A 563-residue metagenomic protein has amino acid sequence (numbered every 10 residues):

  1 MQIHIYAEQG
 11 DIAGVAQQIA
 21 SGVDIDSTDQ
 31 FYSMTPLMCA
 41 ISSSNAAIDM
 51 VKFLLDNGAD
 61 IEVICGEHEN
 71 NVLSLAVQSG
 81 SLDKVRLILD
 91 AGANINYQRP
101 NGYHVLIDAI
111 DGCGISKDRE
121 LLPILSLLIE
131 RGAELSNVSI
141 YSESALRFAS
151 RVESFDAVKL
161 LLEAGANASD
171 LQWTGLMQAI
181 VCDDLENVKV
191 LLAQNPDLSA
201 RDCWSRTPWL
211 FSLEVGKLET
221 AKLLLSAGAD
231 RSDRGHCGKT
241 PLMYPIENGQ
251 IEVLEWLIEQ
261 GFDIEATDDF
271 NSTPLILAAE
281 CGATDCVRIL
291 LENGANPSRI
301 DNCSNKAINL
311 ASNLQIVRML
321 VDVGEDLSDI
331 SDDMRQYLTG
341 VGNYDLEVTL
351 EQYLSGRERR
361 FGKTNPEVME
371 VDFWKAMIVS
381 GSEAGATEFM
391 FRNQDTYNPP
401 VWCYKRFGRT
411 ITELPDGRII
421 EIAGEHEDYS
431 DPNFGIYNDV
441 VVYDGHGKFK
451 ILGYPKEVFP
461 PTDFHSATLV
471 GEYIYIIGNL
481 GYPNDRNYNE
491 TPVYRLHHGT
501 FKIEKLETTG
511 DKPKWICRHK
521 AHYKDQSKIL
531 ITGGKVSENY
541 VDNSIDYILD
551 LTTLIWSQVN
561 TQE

Functional and structural regions predicted by a protein language model:
M1-S21, Q30-Y32, S42, K52 (+4 more regions): Intrinsically disordered, low-complexity regulatory segments in ankyrin-centric signaling systems
I5-G10, C39-A47, L75-S81, D108-L121 (+6 more regions): Ankyrin repeat A-helix N-terminal signature
I12-A13, N302-E563: Kelch-like beta-propeller repeat domains
Q17-D24, K52-D60, R86-N94, S126-E134 (+6 more regions): Ankyrin repeat domain, specifically the short helix-to-loop turn at the C-terminus of the second helix of each repeat
D29-Q30, C65-G66, R99, S139 (+5 more regions): Ankyrin repeat boundary/linker residues
Y32-S33, H68-E69, G102, S142 (+5 more regions): Start-of-repeat signature of ankyrin repeats
P100-Y103, I140-E143, R147-V152, N167-W173 (+3 more regions): Core solenoid repeat modules with strong leucine/isoleucine-rich periodicity, prominently canonical LRR arrays but also
E259-L310, D525: Ankyrin-repeat and related helical/solenoid repeat scaffolds used for protein-protein interactions
